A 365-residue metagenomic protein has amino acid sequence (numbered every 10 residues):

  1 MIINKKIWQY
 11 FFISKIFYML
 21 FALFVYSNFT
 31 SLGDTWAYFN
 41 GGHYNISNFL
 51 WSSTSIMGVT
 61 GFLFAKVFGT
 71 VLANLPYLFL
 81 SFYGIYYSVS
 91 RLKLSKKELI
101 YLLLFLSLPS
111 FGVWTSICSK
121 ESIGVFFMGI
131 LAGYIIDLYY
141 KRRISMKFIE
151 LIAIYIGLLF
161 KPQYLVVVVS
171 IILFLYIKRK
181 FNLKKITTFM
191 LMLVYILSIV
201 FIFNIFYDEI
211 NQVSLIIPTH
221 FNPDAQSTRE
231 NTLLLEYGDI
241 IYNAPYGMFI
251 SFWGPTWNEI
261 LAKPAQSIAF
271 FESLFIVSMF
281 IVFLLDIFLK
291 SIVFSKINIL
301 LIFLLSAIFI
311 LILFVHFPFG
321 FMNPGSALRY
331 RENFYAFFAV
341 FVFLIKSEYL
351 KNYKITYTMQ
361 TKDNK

Functional and structural regions predicted by a protein language model:
Y26-N28, L32-W36, L158-S291: Alpha-helical transmembrane segments and terminal signal-anchor/GPI-anchor hydrophobic tails, characterized by long
D34-G69: Short hydrophobic/aromatic helix or loop-helix immediately within or flanking a transmembrane segment in polytopic
L75-S95, S278-L285: Transmembrane-helix motifs of polytopic, lipid-linked glycan transferases
Y87, G124-Y140, F337-F341: Specific aromatic-rich, kink-prone transmembrane helix
S88-P109: Transmembrane-helix signature of polytopic, membrane-embedded enzymes that assemble or transfer cell-envelope glycans
K93-K96, K141-M146, A265, I281-A307: Membrane-interface helix-loop-helix junctions at transmembrane boundaries of multi-pass membrane enzymes, predominantly
F111-T115, M146-L173: Membrane-interface alpha helices of multi-pass inner-membrane proteins
S116-I123: Short acidic/glycine- and proline-prone juxtamembrane loop motifs at membrane-interface regions of multi-pass membrane
